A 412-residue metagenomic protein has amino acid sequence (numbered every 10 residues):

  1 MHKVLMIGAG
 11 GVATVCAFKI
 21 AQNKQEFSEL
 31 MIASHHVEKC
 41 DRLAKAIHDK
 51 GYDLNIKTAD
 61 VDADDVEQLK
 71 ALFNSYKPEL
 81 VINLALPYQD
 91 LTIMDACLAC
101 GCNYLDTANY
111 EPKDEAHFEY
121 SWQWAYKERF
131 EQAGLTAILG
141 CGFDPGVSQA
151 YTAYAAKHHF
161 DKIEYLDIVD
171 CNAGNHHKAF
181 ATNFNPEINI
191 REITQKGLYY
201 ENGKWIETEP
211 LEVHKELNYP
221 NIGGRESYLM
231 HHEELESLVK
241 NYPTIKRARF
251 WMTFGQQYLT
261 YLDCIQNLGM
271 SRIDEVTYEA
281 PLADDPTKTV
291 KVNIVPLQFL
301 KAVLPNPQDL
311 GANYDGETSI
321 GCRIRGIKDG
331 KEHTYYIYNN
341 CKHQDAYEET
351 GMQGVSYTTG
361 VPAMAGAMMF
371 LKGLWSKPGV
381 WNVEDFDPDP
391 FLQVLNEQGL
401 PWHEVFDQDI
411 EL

Functional and structural regions predicted by a protein language model:
A9-G10: Glycine-rich Rossmann-fold phosphate-binding loop(s) that bind the pyrophosphate of adenine dinucleotide cofactors
A13-T14: N-terminal Rossmann-fold NAD(P) dinucleotide-binding loop
H35-K39: Helix N-cap at the beta1-alpha1 junction of Rossmann-like dinucleotide-binding domains, i.e., the first residues
K50-D65: Rossmann-fold cofactor-recognition segment
D62-Y76, Q89: Conserved Rossmann-fold cofactor-binding substructure of NAD(P)-dependent oxidoreductases
A108-L135: Rossmann-fold NAD(P)-binding glycine/threonine-rich loop
K157-L412: C-terminal catalytic/substrate-binding lobe primarily of soluble NAD(P)-dependent oxidoreductases
